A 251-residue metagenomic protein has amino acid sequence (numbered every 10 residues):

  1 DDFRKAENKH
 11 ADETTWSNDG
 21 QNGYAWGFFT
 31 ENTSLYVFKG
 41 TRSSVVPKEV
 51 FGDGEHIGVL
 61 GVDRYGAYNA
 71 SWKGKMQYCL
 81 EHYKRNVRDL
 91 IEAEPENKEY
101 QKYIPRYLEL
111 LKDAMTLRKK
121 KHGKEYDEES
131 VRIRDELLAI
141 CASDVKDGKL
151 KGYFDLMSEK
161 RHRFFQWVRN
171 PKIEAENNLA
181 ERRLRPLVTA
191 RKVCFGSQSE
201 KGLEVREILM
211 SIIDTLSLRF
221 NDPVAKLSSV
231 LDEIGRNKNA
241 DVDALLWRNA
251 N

Functional and structural regions predicted by a protein language model:
D1-N251: Catalytic center-proximal scaffold of phosphoryl-transfer enzymes
